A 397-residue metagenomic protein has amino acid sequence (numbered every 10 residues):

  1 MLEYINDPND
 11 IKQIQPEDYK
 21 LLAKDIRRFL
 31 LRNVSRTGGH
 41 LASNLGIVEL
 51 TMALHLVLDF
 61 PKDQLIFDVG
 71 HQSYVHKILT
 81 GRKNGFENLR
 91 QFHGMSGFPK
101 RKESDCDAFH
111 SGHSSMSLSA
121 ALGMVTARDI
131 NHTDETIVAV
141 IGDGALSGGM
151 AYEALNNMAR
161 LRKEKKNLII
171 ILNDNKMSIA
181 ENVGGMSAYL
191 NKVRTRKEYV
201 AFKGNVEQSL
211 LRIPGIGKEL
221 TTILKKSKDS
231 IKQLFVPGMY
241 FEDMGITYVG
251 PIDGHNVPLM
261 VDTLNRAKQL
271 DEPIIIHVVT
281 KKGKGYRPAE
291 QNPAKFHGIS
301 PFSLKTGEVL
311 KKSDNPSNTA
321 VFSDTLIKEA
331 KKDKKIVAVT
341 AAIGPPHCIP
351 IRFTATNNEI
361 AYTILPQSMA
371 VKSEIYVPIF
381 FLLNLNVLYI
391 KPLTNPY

Functional and structural regions predicted by a protein language model:
M1-L79, Y240-E242, I246-V261, L270 (+1 more regions): N-terminal amphipathic, basic-rich helices that act as targeting or association modules
D7-K12, L31-G39, E103-H110, G245-G250 (+4 more regions): Glycine- and acidic
Q13, N175-F322: Long, well-ordered, tryptophan-enriched scaffold segments
H40-L161, N318-A320, D324, E329 (+1 more regions): Cofactor-binding active-site loop characterized by glycine-rich and histidine/acidic residues
D68, V140-I141, I169-N173, H277-K282: Short beta-strand segments
G85-M95, R160-N175, E198-A201: A glycine-rich helix N-cap at a beta->alpha junction
G148-N173, M186-R194: A short alpha/beta connector and helix-capping loop motif
T354-N357, Y362-S368, S373-Y376, F381-L382 (+2 more regions): Low-acidity, Ser/Thr- and Arg-rich intrinsically disordered low-complexity segments
